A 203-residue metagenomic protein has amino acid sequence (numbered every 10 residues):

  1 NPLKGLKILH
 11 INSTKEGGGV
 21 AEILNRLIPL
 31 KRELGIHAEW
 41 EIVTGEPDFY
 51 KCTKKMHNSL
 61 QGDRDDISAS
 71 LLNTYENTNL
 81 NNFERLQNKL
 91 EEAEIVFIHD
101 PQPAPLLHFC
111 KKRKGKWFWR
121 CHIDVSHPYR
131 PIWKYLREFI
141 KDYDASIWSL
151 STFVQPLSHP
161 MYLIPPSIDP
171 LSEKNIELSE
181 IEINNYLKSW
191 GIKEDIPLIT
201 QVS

Functional and structural regions predicted by a protein language model:
N1-S203: Catalytic cores of nucleotide-sugar-dependent glycosyltransferases that transfer UDP/GDP/TDP-activated
